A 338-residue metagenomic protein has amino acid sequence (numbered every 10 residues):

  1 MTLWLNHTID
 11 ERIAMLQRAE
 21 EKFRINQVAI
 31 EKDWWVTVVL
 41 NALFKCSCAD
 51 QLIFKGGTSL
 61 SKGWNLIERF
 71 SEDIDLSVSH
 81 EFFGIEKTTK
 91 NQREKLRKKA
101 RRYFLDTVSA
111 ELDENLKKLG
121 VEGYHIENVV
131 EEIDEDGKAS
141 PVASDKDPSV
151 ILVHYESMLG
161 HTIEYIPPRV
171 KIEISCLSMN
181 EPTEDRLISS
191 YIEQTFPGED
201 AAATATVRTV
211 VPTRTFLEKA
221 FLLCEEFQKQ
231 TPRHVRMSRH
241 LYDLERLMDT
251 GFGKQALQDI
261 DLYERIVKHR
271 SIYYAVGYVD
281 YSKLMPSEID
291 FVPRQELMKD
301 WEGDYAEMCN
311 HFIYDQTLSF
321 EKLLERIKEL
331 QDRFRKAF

Functional and structural regions predicted by a protein language model:
M1-L52, W64, E68, H80-F338: Structured mid-to-C-terminal alpha-helical surface segments
F54-T58: Glycine-rich beta-strand-to-loop/alpha-helix junction loops that act as flexible
S61: Betabetaalpha-Me/HNH-type nuclease active-site subdomain
L76-S77: Glycine-rich active-site/cofactor-binding loop and its immediate structural neighborhood
